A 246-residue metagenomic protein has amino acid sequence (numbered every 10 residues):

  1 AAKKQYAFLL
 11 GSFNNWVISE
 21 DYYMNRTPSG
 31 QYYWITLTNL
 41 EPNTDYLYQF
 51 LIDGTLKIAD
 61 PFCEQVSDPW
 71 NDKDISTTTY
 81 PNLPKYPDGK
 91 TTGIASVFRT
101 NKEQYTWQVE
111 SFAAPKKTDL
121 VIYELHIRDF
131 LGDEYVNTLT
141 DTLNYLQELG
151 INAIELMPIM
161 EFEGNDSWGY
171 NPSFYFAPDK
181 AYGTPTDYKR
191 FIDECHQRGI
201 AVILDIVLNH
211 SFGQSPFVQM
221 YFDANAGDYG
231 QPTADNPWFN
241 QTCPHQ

Functional and structural regions predicted by a protein language model:
A1-L10, I58-D119: Basic K/R-rich, polyanion-interacting modules in nucleoproteins and related proteins
A2-N43, D53-D74: Aromatic-rich carbohydrate-binding modules that target alpha-glucans
L10, N25, R99, M157 (+1 more regions): Residue-level detector of conserved, well-ordered beta-strand and adjacent loop positions that form binding/recognition
E20-Y22, Q31, T91-I94, E103 (+2 more regions): Generic structural motif recognizing short loop/turn segments at the entrances and edges of beta-strands
P28, I52, P87, T91 (+1 more regions): Intrinsically disordered, low-complexity segments enriched in small/polar residues
V66-D74, P81-L83, Q104, Q108-K117 (+1 more regions): Substrate-binding/active-site clefts of carbohydrate-active enzymes
